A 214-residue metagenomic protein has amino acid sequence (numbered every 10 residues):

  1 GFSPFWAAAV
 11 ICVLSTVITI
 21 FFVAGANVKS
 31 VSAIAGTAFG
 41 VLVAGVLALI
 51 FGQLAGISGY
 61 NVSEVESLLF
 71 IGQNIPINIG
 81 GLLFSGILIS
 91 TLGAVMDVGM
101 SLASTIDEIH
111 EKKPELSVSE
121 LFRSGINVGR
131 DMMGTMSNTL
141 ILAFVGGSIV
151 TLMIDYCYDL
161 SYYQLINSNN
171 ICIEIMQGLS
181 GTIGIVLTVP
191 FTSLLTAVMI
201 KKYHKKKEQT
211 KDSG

Functional and structural regions predicted by a protein language model:
G1-P4, F21, G25, K29 (+5 more regions): Membrane-helix interfacial "entry" motifs
G1-Q73, I77-S90: Transmembrane alpha-helical segments that form the functional core of multipass membrane systems
A7-V10, A26-G36, A55-E66, S101-K113 (+3 more regions): Juxtamembrane helix-loop transition segments at the membrane interface in multi-pass membrane proteins
T19, A44, A48, G99-A103 (+1 more regions): Alpha-helical transmembrane segments of polytopic integral membrane proteins, especially the permease/helical cores
G36-V41, G72-Q73, I77-I89, T135 (+3 more regions): Pore-lining and gate-forming transmembrane alpha-helices of multi-pass membrane transport proteins
G81-I106: Oxyanion-binding "anion nests"
D97, E108-L152, D159: Helical hairpin unit composed of two closely spaced alpha helices linked by a short loop
A143-V145, T151-G214: Hydrophobic alpha-helical transmembrane segments of membrane transport and translocation systems, primarily multi-pass
